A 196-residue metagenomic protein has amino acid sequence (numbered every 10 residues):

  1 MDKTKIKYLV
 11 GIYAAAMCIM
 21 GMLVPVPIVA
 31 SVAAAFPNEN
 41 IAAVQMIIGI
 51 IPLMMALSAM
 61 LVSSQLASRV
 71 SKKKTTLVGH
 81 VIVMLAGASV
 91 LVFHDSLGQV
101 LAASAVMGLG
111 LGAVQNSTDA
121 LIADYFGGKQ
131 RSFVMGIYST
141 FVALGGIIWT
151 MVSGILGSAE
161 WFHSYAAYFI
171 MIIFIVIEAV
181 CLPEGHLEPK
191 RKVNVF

Functional and structural regions predicted by a protein language model:
D2-P27, V195-F196: Pair of pore-lining "gating" transmembrane helices in MFS-fold secondary transporters
A15, P52, Q130, M135-A143 (+1 more regions): Small-residue-rich transmembrane alpha-helices and their cytosolic helix-loop interfaces in multi-pass secondary
L23, I51-L61, G146-I147: Residue-level signature of mid-helix packing/kink "hotspots" within the transmembrane helices of 12-pass Major
I28-L57: Extracellular/periplasmic helix-loop-helix junction of adjacent transmembrane segments in MFS-like secondary
L57-H94: Conserved MFS/SLC helix-loop-helix module at the cytosolic interface between two early adjacent transmembrane helices
G98-V106: Paired small-residue
A105-F141: Cytoplasmic helix-loop-helix junction between adjacent transmembrane helices in 12-TM secondary transporters
I137-L182: Helix-loop-helix hairpin linking two adjacent transmembrane segments in secondary transporters
